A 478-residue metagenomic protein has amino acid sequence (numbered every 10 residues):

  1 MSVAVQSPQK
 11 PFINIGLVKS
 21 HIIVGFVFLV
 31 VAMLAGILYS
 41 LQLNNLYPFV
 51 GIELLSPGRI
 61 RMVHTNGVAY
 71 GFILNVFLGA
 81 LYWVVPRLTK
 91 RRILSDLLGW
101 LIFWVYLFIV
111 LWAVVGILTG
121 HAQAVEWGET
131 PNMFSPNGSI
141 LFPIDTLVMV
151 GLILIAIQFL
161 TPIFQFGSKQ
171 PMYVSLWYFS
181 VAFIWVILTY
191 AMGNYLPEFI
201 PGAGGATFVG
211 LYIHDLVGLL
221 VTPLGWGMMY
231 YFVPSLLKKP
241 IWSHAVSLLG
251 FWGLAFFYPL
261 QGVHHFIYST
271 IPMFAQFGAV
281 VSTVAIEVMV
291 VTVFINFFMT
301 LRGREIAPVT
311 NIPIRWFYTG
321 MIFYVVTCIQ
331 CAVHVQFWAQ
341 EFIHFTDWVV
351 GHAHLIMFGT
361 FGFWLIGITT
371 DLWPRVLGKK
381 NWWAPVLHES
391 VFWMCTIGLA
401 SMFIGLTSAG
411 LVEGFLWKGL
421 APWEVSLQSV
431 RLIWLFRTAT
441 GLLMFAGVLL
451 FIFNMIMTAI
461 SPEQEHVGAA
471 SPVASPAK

Functional and structural regions predicted by a protein language model:
M1-V18, F49-I52, E413-R431, T458-K478: Extramembrane terminal tails and long inter-domain/linker segments of multi-pass membrane proteins
S2-L41: Hydrophobic alpha-helical membrane-insertion signals
V3, I37-N45, P57-F166, Y195-I200 (+2 more regions): Membrane-interface helix-loop-helix modules in multi-pass inner-membrane proteins
I15-V30, R92-I109, P171-W185, L237-F257 (+3 more regions): Interfacial and helix-entry/exit segments of alpha-helical transmembrane bundles in multi-pass inner-membrane proteins
L54-Y70, F208-V217, P272-A285, I343-T360: Transmembrane alpha-helix entry/boundary detector in multi-pass membrane proteins
G67-A80, I144-Q158, D215-Y231, V284-F298 (+2 more regions): Hydrophobic cores of alpha-helical transmembrane segments in multi-pass inner/ER membrane proteins, independent
M192-N194, Q261-Y268, M321-V349, M357 (+2 more regions): Specific lipid-exposed transmembrane alpha-helices and their immediate membrane-water interface residues in multi-pass
I213, T222-H344: Membrane-embedded translocation segments of transport machinery
